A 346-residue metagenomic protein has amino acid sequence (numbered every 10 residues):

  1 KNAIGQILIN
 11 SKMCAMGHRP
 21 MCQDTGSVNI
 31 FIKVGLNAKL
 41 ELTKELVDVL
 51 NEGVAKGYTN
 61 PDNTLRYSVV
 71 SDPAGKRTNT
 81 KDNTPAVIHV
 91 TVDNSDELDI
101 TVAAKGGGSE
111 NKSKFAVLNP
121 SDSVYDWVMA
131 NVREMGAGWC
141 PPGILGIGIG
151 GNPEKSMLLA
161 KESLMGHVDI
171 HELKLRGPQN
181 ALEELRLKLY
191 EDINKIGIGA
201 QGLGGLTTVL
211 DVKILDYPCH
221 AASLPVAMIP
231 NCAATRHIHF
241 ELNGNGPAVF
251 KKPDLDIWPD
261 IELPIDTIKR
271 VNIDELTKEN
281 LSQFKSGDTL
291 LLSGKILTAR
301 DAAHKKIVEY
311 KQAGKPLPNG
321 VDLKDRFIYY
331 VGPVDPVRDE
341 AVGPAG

Functional and structural regions predicted by a protein language model:
K1-V34, N272-T277, L281-L323: N-terminal low-complexity or amphipathic/hydrophobic leaders
N2-I4, H18, T59-P73, E134-G146 (+4 more regions): Flexible, glycine/charged-enriched surface loops at secondary-structure junctions
I7-A15, L50-L65, V92, G106 (+10 more regions): Structural signal for hydrophobic packing residues in well-ordered secondary-structure cores of soluble enzyme domains
G17-L36, G138-L158, P218-A234, T289-L290 (+1 more regions): Conserved phosphate/anionic-ligand binding catalytic regions in large, soluble enzymes, centered on
G26-D93, A103: A generic, well-ordered mixed alpha/beta core segment in the N-terminal half of proteins
E97-L175, S282, S286-G346: Conserved mixed alpha/beta catalytic, RNA-binding, or beta-rich assembly cores of soluble enzyme, regulatory
H171-E262: Domain-length cofactor-binding catalytic modules of enzymes
D260-R270: Short, basic/aromatic beta-hairpin or loop at an interaction surface
